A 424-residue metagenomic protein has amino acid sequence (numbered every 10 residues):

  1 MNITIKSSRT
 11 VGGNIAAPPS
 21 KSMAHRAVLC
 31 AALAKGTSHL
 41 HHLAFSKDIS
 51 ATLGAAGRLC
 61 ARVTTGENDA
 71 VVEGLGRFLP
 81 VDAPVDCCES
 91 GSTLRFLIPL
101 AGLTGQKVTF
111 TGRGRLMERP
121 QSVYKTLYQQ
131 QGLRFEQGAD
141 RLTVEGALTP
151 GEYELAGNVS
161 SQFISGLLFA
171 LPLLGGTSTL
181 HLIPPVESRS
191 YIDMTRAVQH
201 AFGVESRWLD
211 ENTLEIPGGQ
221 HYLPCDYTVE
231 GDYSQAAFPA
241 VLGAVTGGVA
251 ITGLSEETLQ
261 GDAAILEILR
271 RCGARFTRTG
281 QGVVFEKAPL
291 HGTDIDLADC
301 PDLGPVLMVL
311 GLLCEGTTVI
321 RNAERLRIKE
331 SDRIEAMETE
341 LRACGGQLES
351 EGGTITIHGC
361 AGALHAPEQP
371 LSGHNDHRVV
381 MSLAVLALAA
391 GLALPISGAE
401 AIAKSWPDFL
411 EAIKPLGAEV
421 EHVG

Functional and structural regions predicted by a protein language model:
M1-G424: Short, structured segments at the rim of ligand-binding sites
